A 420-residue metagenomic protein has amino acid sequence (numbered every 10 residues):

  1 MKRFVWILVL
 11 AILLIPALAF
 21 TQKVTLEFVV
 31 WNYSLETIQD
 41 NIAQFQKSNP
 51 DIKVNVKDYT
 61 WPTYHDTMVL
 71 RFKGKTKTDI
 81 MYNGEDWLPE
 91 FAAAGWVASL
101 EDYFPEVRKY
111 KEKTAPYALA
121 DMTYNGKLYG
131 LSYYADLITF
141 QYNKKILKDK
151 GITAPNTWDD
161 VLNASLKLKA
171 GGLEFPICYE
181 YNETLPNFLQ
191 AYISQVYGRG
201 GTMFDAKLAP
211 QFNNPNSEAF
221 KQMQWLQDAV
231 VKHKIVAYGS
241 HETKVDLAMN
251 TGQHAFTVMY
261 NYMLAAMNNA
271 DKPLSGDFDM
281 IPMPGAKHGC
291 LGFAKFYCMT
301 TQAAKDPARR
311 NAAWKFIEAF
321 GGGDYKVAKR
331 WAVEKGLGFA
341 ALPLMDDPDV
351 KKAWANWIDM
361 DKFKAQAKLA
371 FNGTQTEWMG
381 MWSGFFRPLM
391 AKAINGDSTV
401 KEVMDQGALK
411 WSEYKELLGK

Functional and structural regions predicted by a protein language model:
Q22-Y33, I52-K57, D79-I80, I177: Short, well-ordered beta-strand elements
Q44-T114, T123, K145-N156, L247-F256 (+1 more regions): Extracytoplasmic "Venus flytrap"/periplasmic binding protein-like
K53, K148, G172, P348-D349 (+1 more regions): Conserved C-terminal helix/tail region of periplasmic/extracytoplasmic solute-binding proteins
E85-I138, T153, L162, F188-A191 (+3 more regions): Hinge/lid segment of periplasmic solute-binding proteins
E101-T114, Y181-E183, R199-K221, N269-P273 (+4 more regions): Short, solvent-exposed loop/beta-turn-alpha elements that line the ligand-binding surface or hinge of extracytoplasmic
S165-G171, K207-Y238: Glycine-centered hinge/linker elements that transmit conformational signals in sensory and ligand-binding systems
A191, K221-A312: Extracytoplasmic/periplasmic substrate-binding proteins
Y262-L274, A286-F385, E416-L418: C-terminal lobe and pocket-closing loops of periplasmic/extracytoplasmic Venus-flytrap solute-binding proteins
